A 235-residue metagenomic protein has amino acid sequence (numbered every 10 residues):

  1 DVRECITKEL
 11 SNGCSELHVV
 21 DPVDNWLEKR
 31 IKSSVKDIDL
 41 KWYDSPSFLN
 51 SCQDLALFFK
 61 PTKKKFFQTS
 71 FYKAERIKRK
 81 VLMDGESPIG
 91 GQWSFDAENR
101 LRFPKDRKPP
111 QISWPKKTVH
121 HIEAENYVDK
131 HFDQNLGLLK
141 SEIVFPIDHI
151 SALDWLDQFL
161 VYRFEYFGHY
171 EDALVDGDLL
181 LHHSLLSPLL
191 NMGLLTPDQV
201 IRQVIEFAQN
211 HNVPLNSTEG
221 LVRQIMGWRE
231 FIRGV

Functional and structural regions predicted by a protein language model:
R3-F145: Beta-rich, aromatic/charged-enriched effector core domains that present basic-aromatic interfaces for binding
R102-V235: Catalytic cores of enzymes that engage adenine nucleotides and/or redox cofactors via long glycine-rich, Lys/Arg/His
